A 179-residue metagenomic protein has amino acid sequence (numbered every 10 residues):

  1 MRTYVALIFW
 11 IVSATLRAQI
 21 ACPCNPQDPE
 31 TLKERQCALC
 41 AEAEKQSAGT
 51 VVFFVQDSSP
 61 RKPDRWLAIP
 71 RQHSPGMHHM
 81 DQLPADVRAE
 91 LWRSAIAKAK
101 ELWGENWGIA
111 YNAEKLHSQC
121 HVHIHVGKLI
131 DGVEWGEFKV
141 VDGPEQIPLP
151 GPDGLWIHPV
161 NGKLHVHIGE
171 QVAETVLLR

Functional and structural regions predicted by a protein language model:
M1-Y4: Positively charged n-region of N-terminal signal peptides that target proteins for export
L7: Generic anion/oxyanion-binding catalytic loop in active/binding sites
S13-T15: N-terminal signal peptide c-region/cleavage motif recognized by signal peptidases
Q19-R179: HIT superfamily nucleotide-processing domains
